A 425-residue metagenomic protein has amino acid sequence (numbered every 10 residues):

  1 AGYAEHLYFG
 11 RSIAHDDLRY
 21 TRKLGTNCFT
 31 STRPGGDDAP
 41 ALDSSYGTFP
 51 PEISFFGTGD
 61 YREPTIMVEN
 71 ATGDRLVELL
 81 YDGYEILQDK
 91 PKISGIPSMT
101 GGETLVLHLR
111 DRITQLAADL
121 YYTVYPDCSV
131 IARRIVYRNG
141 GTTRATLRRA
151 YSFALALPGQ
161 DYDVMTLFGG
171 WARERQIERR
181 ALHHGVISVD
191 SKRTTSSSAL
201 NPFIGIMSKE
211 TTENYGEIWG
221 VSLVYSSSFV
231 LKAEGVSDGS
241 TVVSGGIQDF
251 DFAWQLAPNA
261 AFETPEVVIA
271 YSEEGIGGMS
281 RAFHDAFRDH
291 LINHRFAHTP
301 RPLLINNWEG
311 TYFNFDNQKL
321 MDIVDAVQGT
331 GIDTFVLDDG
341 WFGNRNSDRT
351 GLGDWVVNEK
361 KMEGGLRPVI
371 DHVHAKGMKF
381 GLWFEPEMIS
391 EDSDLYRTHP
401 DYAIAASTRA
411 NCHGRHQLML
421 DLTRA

Functional and structural regions predicted by a protein language model:
G2-E234, S240, F250-F252: Polysaccharide-binding surfaces and accessory modules of carbohydrate-active proteins
D74-L79, W254-E273: Short Pro-Gly-centered flexible turn/kink motifs
I131, T146, E263, T330-G331 (+1 more regions): Short loop/turn motifs at secondary-structure junctions
I135, R148-Y151, E266, D339 (+1 more regions): Glycine-rich, histidine-containing beta strand-loop boundary motifs that form or position
G140-T142, Y271-S272, E387: Short coil/turn motifs at secondary-structure junctions
T241, G246-W254, K361: Short alpha-helix capping/helix-loop boundary micro-motifs
E266-P302: Terminal connector regions
F296-A425: Aromatic-lined carbohydrate-binding/catalytic grooves of carbohydrate-active enzymes
